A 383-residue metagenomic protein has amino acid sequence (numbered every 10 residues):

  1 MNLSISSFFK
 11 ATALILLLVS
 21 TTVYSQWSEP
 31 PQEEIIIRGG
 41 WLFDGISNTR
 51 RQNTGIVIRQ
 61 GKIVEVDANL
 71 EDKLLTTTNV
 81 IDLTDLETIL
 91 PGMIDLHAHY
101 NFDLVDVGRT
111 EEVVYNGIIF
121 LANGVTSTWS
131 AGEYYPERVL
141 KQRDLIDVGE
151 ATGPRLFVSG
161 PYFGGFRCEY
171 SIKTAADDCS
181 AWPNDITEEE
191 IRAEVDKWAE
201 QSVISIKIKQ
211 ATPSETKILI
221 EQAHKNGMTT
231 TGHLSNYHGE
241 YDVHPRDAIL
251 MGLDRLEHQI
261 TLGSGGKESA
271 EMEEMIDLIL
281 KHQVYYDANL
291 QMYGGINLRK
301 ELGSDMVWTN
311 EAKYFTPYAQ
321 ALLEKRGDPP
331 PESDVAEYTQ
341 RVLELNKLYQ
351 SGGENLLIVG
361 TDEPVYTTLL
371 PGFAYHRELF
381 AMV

Functional and structural regions predicted by a protein language model:
M1-T12: Bacterial N-terminal signal peptides that target proteins for export
S20-T22: N-terminal signal peptide c-region/cleavage motif recognized by signal peptidases
W27-E34, L42, I46-L90: Histidine-rich, glycine-flanked metal-binding segment
E29-P30, R50, K73-L75, L121-A122 (+5 more regions): Extracellular/periplasmic catalytic domains that process cell-envelope and extracellular macromolecules
T84-A98, T110-N236, E257-Q259, E271-A312: Divalent-metal coordination cores built from histidine and acidic residues
Y100-F102, V365: Short active-site segment of divalent metal-dependent hydrolases/proteases that encodes the spacing between
I191-A211, L262-F380: Active-site neighborhoods of metal-dependent hydrolases
D242, R246-D254, T368-V383: Extended hydrophobic/aromatic segments used for targeting, binding, or gating
